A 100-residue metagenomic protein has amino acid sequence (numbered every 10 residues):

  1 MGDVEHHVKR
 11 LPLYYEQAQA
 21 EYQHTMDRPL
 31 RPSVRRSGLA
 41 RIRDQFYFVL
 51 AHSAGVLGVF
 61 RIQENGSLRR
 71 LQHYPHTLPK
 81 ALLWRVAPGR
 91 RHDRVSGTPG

Functional and structural regions predicted by a protein language model:
M1, D44-Q45, G89: Generic signal for short, ordered secondary-structure residues within or immediately flanking folded domains
M1-S33: Short, non-transmembrane alpha-helical segments in secretory-pathway proteins
E5-H6, A51, Q72: Intrinsically disordered, low-complexity cationic segments
R10-L11, A18, R43-D44, V56 (+1 more regions): A general marker of short, structured functional hotspots
Y15, V34, R43, L82 (+1 more regions): Generic low-complexity, intrinsically disordered sequence content enriched in small uncharged/hydrophobic residues
D27-S67: Exposed beta-strand-loop-beta-strand "reactive/processing" segments of non-cytosolic proteins
G58, Q63-H92: A short, surface-exposed interaction/processing loop segment used at functional sites
G97-G100: A binding-site-centric feature that preferentially detects glycan-recognition modules on secreted/surface proteins
